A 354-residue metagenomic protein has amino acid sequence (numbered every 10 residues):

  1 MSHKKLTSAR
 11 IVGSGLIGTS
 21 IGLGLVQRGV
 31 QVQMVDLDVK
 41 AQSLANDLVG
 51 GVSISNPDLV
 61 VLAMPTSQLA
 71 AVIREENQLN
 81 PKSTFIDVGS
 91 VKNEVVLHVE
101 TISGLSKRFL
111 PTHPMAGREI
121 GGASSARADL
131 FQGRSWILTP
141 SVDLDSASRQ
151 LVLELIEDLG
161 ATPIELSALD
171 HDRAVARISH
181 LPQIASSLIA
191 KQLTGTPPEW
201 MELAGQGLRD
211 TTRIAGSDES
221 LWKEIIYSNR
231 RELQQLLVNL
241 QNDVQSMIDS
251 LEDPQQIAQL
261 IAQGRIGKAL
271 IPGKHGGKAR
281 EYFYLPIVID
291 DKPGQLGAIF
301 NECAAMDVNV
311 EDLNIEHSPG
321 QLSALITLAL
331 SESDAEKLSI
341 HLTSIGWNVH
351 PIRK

Functional and structural regions predicted by a protein language model:
M1-S53: NAD(P)+-binding Rossmann beta1-loop-alpha1 motif at the extreme N-terminus of oxidoreductases
L37, M64, V88-S90: Short beta->alpha hinge that forms the Motif I/post-I loop of the SAM-binding pocket
V60-V61, I86: N-terminal Rossmann-like NAD(P) cofactor-binding module of classical short-chain dehydrogenase/reductase
A63-E75: Beta-loop-alpha module in the N-terminal Rossmann-like domain of NAD(P)-dependent dehydrogenases, especially those
V72-A123: Rossmann-like NAD(P)(H) cofactor-binding subdomain of soluble oxidoreductases
L130-G216: Internal alpha-helical scaffold of NAD(P)-dependent oxidoreductase catalytic cores
P197-R265, L285: Interdomain hinge/lid region at the active-site interface of Rossmann-like NAD(P)-dependent oxidoreductases
G267-K354: A conserved regulatory-domain signal marking ACT and ACT-like small-molecule sensing domains and adjacent regulatory
